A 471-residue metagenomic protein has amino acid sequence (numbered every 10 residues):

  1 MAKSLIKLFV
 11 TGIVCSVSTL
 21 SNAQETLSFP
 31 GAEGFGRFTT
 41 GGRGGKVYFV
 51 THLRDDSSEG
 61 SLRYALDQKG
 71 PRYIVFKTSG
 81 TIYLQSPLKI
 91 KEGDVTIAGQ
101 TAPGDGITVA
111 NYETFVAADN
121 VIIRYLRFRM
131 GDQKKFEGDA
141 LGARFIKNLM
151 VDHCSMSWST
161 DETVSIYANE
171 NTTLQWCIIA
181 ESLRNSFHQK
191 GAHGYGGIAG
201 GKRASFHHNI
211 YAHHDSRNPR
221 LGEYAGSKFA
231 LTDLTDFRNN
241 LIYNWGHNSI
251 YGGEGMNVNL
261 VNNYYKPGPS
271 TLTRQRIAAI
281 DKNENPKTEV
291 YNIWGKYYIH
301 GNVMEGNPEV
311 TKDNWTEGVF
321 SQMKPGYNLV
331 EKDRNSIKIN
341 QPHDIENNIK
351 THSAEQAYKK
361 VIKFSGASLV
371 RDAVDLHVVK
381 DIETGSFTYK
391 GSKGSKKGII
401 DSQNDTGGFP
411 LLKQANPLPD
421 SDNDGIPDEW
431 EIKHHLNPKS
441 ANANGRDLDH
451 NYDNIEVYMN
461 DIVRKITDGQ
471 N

Functional and structural regions predicted by a protein language model:
M1-Q24: Bacterial Sec-dependent N-terminal signal peptides
L27-I74, A443: Acidic Gly/Asp/Thr-rich repetitive segments characteristic of extracellular carbohydrate-active and adhesion proteins
L62-G70, I82-T96, G106-R124, M130-K147 (+1 more regions): Extracellular beta-strand-rich solenoid/capping regions of secreted or surface-exposed proteins that bind or remodel
D94, G99, D119-M130, K147-W158 (+6 more regions): Right-handed parallel beta-helix
Q100-I107, L126, K439-A441: Extracellular beta-strand-rich, repetitive "passenger/adhesive" scaffolds that bind or process carbohydrates
V109-T114, K134-G142, W158-I166, F187-G201 (+3 more regions): Extracellular beta-strand/beta-solenoid scaffold signature
R220, A225, L231-Q403: Extracellular beta-rich repeat passengers
Q403-N471: Extracellular calcium-associated, cysteine-rich motifs in secreted modular proteins
